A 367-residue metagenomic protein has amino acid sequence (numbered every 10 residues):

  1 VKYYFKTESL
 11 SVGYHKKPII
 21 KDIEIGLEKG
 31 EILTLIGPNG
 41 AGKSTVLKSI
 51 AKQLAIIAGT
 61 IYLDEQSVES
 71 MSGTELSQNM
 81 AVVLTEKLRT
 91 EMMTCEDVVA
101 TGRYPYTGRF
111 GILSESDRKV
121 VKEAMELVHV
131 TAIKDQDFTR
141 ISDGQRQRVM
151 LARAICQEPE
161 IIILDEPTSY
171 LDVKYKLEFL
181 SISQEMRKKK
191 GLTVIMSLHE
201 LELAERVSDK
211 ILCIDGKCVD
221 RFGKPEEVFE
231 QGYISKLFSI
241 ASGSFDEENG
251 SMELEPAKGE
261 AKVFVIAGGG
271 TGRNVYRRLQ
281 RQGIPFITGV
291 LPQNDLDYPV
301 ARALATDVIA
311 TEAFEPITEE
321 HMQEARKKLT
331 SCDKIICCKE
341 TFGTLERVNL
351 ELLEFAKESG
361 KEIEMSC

Functional and structural regions predicted by a protein language model:
I36-P38: The feature captures the beta-strand-to-loop junction immediately N-terminal to the Walker
A51: Helix-to-loop junction immediately C-terminal to a conserved catalytic motif
G59-S67, L76: Conserved ABC transporter NBD signature motif
A100, E115-I133: Conserved ABC ATPase "signature" region
E158: Conserved catalytic motifs of ABC-family nucleotide-binding domains
I162-E166: Catalytic Walker B motif of ABC-type/P-loop ATPase nucleotide-binding domains
F238-E320, C337-R347, E362-C367: ABC ATPase nucleotide-binding domains
